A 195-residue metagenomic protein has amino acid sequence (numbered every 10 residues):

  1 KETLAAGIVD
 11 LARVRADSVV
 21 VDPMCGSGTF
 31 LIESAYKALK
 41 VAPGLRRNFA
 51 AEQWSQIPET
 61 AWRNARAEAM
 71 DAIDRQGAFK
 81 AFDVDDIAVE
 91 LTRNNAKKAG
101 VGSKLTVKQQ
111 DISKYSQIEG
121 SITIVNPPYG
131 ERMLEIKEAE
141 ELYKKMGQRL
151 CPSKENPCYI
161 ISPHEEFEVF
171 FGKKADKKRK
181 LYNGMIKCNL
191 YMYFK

Functional and structural regions predicted by a protein language model:
T3-K114, R132, E138: Conserved S-adenosyl-L-methionine
I112-K195: C-terminal catalytic and target-recognition region of SAM-dependent MTase-like enzymes, primarily methyltransferases
